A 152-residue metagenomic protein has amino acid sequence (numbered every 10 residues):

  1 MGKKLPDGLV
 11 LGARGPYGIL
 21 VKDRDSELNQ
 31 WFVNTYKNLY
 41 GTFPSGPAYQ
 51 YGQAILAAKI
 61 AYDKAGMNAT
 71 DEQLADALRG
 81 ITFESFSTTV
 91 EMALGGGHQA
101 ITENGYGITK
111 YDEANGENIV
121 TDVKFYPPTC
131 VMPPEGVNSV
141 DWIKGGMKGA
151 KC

Functional and structural regions predicted by a protein language model:
M1-Y17: Extracellular/periplasmic bilobed ligand-binding domains
G2-L5, A69, G97-A100: Extracellular/periplasmic catalytic domains that process cell-envelope and extracellular macromolecules
L9-R14, I55-L56, F83-E84: Short acidic (Asp/Glu) and glycine-rich catalytic loops that position anionic groups and cofactors
L11-P16, V33-L39, C130-P134: Glycine-rich loops and low-complexity Gly/Arg-rich segments that provide flexible linkers or classic glycine-based
G15-I19, Q50-A54, D112-A114: Solvent-exposed loop/turn segments at secondary-structure junctions within structured extracellular/periplasmic domains
P16, F43, I81-T89: Short secondary-structure junctions and interdomain/linker hinges
V21-T82: Extracellular/periplasmic ligand-binding modules, especially the Venus flytrap/periplasmic-binding
F83-C152: Solvent-exposed, acidic/polar segments of extracytosolic/periplasmic ligand-binding ectodomains
